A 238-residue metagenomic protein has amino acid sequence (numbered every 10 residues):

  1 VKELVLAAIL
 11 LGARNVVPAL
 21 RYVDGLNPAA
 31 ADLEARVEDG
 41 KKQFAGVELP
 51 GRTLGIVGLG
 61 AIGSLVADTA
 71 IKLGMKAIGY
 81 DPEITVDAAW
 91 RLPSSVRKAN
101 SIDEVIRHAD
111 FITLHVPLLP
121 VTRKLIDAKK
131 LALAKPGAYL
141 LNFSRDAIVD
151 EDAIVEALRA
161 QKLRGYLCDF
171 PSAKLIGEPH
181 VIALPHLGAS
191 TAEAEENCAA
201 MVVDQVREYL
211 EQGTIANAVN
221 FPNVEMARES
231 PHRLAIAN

Functional and structural regions predicted by a protein language model:
V1-T53, T214-A218: Phosphate-binding beta-alpha-beta segment of Rossmann-like dinucleotide-binding domains, i.e., the NAD(P)
R52, L59-G60: Glycine-rich Rossmann-fold phosphate-binding loop(s) that bind the pyrophosphate of adenine dinucleotide cofactors
L54-I56, I236: Hydrophobic Val/Ile/Leu positions in short beta-strands of Rossmann-like dinucleotide-binding domains
G63-S64: N-terminal Rossmann-fold NAD(P) dinucleotide-binding loop
T69-A70, A134: Aromatic pocket-lining residues of Rossmann-like dinucleotide-binding sites
A77-G79: Short beta-strand "acidic-cap" motif of Rossmann-like dinucleotide-binding folds
P82-L175, S190: Rossmann-like adenosine-cofactor binding region
P136-A235: Rossmann-like dinucleotide-binding domain for NAD(H)/NADP(H)
